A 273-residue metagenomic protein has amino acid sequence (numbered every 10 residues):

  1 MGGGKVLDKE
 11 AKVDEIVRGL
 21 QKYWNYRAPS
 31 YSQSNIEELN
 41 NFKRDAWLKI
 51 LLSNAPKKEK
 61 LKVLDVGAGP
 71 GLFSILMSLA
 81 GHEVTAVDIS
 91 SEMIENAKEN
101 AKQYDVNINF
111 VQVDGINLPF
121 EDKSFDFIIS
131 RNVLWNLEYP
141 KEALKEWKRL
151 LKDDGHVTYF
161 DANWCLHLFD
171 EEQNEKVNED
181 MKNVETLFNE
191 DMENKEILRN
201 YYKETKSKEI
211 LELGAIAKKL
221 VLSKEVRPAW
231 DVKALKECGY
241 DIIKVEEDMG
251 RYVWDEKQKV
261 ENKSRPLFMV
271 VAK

Functional and structural regions predicted by a protein language model:
G2-K58, L72, L76, K206-G214 (+1 more regions): Conserved class I S-adenosyl-L-methionine
L64-V66, P70-N117: Class I SAM-dependent methyltransferase SAM/SAH-binding core
I128-I129: Hydrophobic beta-strand segment of the Class I
N132-V133: Short catalytic micro-motifs in class I SAM-dependent methyltransferases
K141-D153: A short glycine-rich, Lys/Arg-flanked "PGG" loop and its adjoining helix->strand segment in the class I
H156-E204: Conserved class I S-adenosyl-L-methionine
L222-G239, V245: Short alpha-helix
D255-K273: Core SAM-dependent methyltransferase catalytic element
